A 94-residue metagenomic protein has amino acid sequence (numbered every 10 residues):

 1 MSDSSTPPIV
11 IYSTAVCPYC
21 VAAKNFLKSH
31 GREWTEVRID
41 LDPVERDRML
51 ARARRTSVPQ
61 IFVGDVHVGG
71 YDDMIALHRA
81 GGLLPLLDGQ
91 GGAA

Functional and structural regions predicted by a protein language model:
M1-E33: Local sequence-structure signature of Cys/Sec-based thiol-disulfide redox active-site neighborhoods
S4-S5, R46-L50: Short secondary-structure transition/capping segments
V21, D47, P85: Alpha-helical elements of the RecA-like P-loop NTPase motor core of helicases
E33-R46: Thiol-based oxidoreductase modules, predominantly thioredoxin-like and allied folds used for disulfide exchange
A51-S57: Thiol/disulfide oxidoreductase modules built on the thioredoxin-like
V63-A93: Non-catalytic, surface beta->alpha helical segment in thiol-disulfide oxidoreductase systems
